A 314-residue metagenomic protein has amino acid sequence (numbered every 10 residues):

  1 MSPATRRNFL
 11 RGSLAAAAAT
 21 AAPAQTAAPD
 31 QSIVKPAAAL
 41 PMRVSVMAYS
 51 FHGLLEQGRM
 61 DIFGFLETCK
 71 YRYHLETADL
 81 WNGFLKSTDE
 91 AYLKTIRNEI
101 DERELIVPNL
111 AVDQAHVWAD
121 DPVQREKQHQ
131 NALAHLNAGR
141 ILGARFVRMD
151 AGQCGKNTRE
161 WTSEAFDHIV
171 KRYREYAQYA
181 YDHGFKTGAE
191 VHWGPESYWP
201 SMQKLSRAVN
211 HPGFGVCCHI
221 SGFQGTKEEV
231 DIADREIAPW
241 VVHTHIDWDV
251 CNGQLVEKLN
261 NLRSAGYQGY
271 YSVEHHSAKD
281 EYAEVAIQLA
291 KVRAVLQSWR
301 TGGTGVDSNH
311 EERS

Functional and structural regions predicted by a protein language model:
S2-H74, E196-S314: Histidine-acidic metal/acid-base catalytic patches
S13-A19, Q25-A39, E67, E99-N109 (+4 more regions): Active-site acidic/histidine proton-transfer and metal-coordination neighborhood in alpha/beta enzyme cores
T77-D79, N109, R148, H245 (+1 more regions): Conserved beta-strand positions in the central sheet of alpha/beta enzyme cores
A78-L80, T187-V191, C218, T244-I246: Short catalytic-loop micro-motif centered on adjacent basic/acidic residues
D79-R97, C154-N157: Glycine-rich, proline-tolerant flexible connector loops at the mouths of alpha/beta enzymes
F84-L85, A115, C154, P195 (+1 more regions): Positions that flank functional sites
T88-K94, D121-R125, Y282-V285: Metal-dependent catalytic neighborhoods of phosphoester/phosphodiester hydrolases
Y92-E102, R172-Y179, A233-E236, K258-L262: Catalytic-core regions built around general acid/base machinery
